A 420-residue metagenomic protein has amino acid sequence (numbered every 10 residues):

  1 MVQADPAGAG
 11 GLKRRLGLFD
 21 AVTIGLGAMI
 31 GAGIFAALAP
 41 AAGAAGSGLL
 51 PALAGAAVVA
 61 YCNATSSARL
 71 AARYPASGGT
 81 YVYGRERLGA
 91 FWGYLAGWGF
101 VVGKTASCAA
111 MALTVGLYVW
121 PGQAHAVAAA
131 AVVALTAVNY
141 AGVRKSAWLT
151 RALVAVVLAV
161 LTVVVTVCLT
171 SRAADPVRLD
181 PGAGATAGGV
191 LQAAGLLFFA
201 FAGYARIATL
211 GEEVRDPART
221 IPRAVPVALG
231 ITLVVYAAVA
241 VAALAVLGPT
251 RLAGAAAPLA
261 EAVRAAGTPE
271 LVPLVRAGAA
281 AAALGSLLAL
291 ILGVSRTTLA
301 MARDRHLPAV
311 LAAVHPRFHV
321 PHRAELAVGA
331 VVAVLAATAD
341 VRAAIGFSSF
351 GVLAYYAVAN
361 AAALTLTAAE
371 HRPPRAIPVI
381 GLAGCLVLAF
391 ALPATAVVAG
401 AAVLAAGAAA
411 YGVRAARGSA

Functional and structural regions predicted by a protein language model:
M1, D5-P6, R85, M111-V127 (+4 more regions): Helix-loop-helix connectors at the membrane interface of multi-pass transporters/channels
M1-A37, A44-G48, A60-Y61, T65 (+4 more regions): Membrane-interface "cap" regions at the ends of multi-pass membrane proteins
V2-L12, L50, A54, R151-A277 (+1 more regions): Helix-loop-helix junctions that connect adjacent transmembrane segments in multi-pass membrane transporters
I34-L38, M111, V138-V143, L252 (+5 more regions): Transmembrane helix-loop junctions in multi-pass membrane proteins
P40-G43, A52, Y61-Y140, V154 (+4 more regions): Hydrophobic transmembrane alpha-helices that form the core helical bundles of multi-pass secondary transporters
V82-Y83, G89, P121, P226-I291 (+1 more regions): TM-loop-TM module centered on a large, flexible mid-protein loop between adjacent transmembrane helices in multi-pass
G116, Q123-A174, P181-A187, V225-L229 (+3 more regions): Membrane-interface loop-to-helix entry segments
L135, L149-A152, L311-H322, L353-A399 (+1 more regions): C-terminal membrane-solvent junction of multi-pass transporters and transport-like membrane proteins
